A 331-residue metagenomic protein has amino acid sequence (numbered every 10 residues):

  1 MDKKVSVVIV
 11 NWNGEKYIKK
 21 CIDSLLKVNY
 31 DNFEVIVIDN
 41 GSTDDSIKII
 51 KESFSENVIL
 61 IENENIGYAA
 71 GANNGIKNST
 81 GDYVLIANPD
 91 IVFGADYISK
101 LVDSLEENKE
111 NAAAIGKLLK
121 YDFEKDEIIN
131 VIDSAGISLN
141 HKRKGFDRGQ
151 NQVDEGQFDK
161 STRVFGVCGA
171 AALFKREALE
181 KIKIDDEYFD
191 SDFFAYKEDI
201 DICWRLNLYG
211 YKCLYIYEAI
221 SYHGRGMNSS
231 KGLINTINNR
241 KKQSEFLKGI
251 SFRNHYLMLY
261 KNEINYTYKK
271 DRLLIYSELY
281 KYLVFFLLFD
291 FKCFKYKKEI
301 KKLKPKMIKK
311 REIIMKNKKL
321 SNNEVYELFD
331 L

Functional and structural regions predicted by a protein language model:
D23-N32: Short, acidic, metal-binding catalytic loop of nucleotide-sugar glycosyltransferases
S24, D39-K48: A conserved acidic beta->alpha catalytic loop
E62-S79, P89, K100: Glycine-rich, basic loop-to-helix element that forms the pyrophosphate-binding segment of sugar-nucleotide handling
V84: Short aromatic/hydrophobic "clamp" motif used to bind/position activated sugar donors
V92-K144: Conserved donor NDP-sugar-binding/catalytic core segment of glycosyltransferases
I137, K144-F146, Q152-F174, F194-A195 (+1 more regions): A recurrent flexible, glycine/aromatic-enriched loop bordering the glycosyltransferase active site that acts as
F165-K183, E187-Y222, M227: A short, conserved alpha-helix in the catalytic core of glycosyltransferases
Y209-P305, N323: Active-site-adjacent helix/loop segment of glycosyltransferases that harbors family-specific signature motifs
